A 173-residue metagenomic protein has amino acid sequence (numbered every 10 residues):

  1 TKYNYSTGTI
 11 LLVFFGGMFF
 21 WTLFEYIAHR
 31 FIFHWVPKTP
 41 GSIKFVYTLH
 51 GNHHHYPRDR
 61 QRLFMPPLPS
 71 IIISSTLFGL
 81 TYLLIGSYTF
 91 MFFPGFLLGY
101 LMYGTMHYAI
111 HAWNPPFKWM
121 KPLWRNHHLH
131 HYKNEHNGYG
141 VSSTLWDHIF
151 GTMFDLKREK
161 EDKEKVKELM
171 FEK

Functional and structural regions predicted by a protein language model:
T1, R62-Y82: Core segments of transmembrane alpha-helices that mediate helix-helix packing or line hydrophobic substrate/ligand
K2-N4, H53-L63, I85-F92, F96-K173: Cytosolic/stromal cytosol-facing helical appendages immediately following the last transmembrane segment
Y3, T7-P37, G99-M106: Hydrophobic alpha-helical membrane-embedded segments
G8-G16, M65, P69, F90-P94: Alpha-helical transmembrane segments of integral membrane proteins
I27-I32, H53-P57, S75-L84: Membrane-helix exit/interface motif
I32-P40, L83, N114-W119: Membrane interface segments of multi-pass transport proteins and intramembrane proteases
V36-P69: Juxtamembrane helix-capping/reentrant segments at transmembrane boundaries
